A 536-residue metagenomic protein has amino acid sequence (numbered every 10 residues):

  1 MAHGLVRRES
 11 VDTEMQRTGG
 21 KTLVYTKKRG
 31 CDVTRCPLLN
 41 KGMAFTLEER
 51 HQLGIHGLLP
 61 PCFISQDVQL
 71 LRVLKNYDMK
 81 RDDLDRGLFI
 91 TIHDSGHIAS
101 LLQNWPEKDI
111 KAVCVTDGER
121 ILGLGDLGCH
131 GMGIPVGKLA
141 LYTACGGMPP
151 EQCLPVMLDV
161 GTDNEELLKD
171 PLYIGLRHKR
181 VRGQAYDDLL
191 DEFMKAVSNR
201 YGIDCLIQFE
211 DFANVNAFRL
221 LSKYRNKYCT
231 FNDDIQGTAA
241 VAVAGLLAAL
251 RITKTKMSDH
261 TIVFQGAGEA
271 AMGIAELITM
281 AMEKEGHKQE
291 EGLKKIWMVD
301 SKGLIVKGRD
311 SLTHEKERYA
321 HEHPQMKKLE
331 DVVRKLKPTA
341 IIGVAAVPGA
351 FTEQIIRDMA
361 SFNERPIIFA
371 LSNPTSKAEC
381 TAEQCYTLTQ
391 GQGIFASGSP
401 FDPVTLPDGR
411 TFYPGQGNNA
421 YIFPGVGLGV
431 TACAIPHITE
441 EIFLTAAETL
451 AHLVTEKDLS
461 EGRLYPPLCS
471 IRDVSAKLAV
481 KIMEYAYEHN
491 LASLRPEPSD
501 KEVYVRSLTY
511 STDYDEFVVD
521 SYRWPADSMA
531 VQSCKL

Functional and structural regions predicted by a protein language model:
M1-V24, S521-L536: Eukaryotic N-terminal low-complexity, Ser/Thr- and Lys/Arg-rich leader segments that predominantly function as
E14, L39-N40, T230-G237, A249-T253 (+5 more regions): Adenosine-phosphate binding glycine-rich loop
M15-G128: N-terminal amphipathic, basic-rich helices that act as targeting or association modules
N40, D85-H260, L491: Glycine/serine-rich phosphate-binding loop and adjoining beta1-alpha1 elements at the start of nucleotide-handling
D204-E210, K256-H260, E285-K294, T455-Y465 (+1 more regions): Flexible, glycine/charged-enriched surface loops at secondary-structure junctions
K227-Y228, N232-G343, S493, W524-S528: Glycine-rich phosphate/diphosphate-binding loop of Rossmann-like nucleotide-binding domains
K328-L329, R334-K337, A346-I367: Rossmann-fold NAD(P) dinucleotide-binding segment
